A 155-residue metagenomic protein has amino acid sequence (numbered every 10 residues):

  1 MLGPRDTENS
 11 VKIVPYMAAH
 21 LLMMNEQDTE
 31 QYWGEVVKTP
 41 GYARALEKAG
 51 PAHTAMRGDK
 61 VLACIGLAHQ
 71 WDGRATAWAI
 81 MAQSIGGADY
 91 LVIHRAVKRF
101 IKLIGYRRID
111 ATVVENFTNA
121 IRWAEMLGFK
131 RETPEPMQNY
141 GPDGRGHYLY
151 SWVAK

Functional and structural regions predicted by a protein language model:
M1-K38: Short amphipathic alpha-helix that is part of the acyltransferase structural core
W33-A52: Active-site rim helix/loop that mediates acceptor-substrate recognition in acyltransferases
Y42-R44, A77-A79, L91-R99: Acidic/histidine-enriched, beta-strand-rich ligand/metal-binding domains
T54, D59-H69, A75-T76: Conserved beta-strand in the GNAT
D72-S84, Y148: Conserved acetyl-CoA binding element of GNAT-fold acetyltransferases
G87-K102, N119-R122, M126: Conserved acetyl-CoA-binding loop-helix of GNAT-fold acetyltransferases
Y106, D110-E125, K130, P136-Y140: Conserved beta-strand-loop-alpha-helix junction that forms the acyl-donor binding cleft
M137-K155: C-terminal "cap" of GNAT-fold acetyltransferases
